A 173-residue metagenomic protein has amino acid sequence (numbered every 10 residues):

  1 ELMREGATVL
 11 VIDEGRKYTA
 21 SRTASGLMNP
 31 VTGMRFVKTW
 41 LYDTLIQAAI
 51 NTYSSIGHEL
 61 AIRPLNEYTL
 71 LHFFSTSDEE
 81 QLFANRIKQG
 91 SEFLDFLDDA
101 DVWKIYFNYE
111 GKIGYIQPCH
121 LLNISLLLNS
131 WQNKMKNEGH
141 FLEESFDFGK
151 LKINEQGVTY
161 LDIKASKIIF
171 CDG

Functional and structural regions predicted by a protein language model:
E1-L2, M135: Hydrophobic alpha-helical packing residues
M3-R22: Glycine-rich FAD pyrophosphate-binding loop
V9, L70-L71, I168: Hydrophobic/aromatic residues located in beta-strands of well-ordered beta-sheets within soluble catalytic
V9, P64, F141-L142: Hydrophobic beta-strand scaffold residues
A20, R63-P64, Y160-L161: Solvent-exposed alpha-helices and their adjacent loops that cap or buttress functional pockets in soluble metabolic
T23-A24, M28, L142: Glycine-rich, flexible loop/turn motifs
L27-E110: Dinucleotide-binding Rossmann-like beta1-alpha1 core, especially the glycine-rich loop that anchors the ADP
Y115-K167, C171-D172: Helical element adjacent to the flavin cofactor pocket in flavoenzyme catalytic cores
